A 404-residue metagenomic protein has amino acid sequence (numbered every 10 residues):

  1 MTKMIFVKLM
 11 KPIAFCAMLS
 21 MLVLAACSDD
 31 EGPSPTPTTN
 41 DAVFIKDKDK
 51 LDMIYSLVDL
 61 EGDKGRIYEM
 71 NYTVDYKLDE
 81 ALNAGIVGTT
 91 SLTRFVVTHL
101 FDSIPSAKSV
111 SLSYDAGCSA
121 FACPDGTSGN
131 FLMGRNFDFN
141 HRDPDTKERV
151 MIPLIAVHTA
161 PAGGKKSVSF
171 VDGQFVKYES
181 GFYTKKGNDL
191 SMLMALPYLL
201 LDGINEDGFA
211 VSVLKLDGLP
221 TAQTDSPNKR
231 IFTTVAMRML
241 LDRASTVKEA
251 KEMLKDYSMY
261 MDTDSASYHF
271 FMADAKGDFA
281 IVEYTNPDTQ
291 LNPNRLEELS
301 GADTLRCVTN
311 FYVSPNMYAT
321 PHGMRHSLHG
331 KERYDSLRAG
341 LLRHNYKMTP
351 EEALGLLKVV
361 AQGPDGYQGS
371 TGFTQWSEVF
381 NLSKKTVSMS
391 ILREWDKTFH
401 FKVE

Functional and structural regions predicted by a protein language model:
T2-A14: Bacterial N-terminal signal peptides that target proteins for export
I13-V23: Bacterial N-terminal signal peptides
C27-A244, M259-Y260, L342-E404: N-terminal mature-domain region immediately after signal-peptide cleavage in secreted/organellar precursors
T246-E249: Alpha-helix N-cap recognition
E252-D262, F270: Secretory/export targeting leaders with adjacent low-complexity proregions
D264-M317: Extended amphipathic alpha-helical segments with heptad-repeat/coiled-coil character used for oligomerization, fusion
P321-H326, G330-E351: Long, charge-rich alpha-helical interaction segments
